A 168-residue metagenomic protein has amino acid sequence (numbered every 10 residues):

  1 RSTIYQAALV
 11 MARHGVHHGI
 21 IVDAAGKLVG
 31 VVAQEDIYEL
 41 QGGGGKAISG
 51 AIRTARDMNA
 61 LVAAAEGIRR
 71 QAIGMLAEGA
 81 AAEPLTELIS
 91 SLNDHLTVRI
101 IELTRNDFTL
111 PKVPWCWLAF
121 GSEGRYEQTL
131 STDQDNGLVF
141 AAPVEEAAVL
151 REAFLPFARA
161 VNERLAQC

Functional and structural regions predicted by a protein language model:
R1-V16, V22-D23: The conserved cystathionine-beta-synthase
T3, D36-I37, D133: Histidine- and aromatic-rich ligand-binding microenvironments
H17-E102, N106-F108: N-terminal regions immediately upstream of nucleotidyltransferase
A82, T86, E146-F154: Alpha-helix N-cap/helix-initiation motif
R105-G121: Long, charged, glycine-rich C-terminal linkers/tails
A119, T129, Q134-L138, A158-R159 (+1 more regions): Intrinsically disordered, low-complexity Ser/Thr/Pro/Gly-rich regulatory segments
R125-R151: Catalytic metal-binding acidic patch
E152-C168: Phosphate/diphosphate-binding loops
